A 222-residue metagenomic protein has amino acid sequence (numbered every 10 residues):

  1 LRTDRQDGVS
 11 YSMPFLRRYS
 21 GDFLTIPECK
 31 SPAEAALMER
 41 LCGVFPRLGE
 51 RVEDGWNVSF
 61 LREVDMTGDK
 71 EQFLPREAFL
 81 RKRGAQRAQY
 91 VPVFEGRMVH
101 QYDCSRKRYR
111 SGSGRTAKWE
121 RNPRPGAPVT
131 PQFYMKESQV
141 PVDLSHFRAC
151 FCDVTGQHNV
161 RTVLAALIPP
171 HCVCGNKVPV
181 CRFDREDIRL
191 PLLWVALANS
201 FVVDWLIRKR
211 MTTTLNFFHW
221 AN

Functional and structural regions predicted by a protein language model:
L1-R148: Polynucleotide-recognition surfaces of large bacterial nucleic-acid defense/processing enzymes
V142-H146, V154-T162, L167-A221: Basic, amphipathic alpha-helical recognition segments used for DNA target recognition
